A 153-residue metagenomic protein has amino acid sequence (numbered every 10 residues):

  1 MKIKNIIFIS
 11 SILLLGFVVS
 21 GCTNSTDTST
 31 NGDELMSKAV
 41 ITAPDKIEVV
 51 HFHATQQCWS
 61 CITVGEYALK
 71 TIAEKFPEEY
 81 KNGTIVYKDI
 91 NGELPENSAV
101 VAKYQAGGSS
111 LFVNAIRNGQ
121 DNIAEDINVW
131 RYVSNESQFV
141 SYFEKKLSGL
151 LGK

Functional and structural regions predicted by a protein language model:
M1-S10: Bacterial N-terminal signal peptides that target proteins for export
I9-V18: Bacterial N-terminal signal peptides
C22-S25: Bacterial signal peptide processing site
I41-E74: Local sequence-structure signature of Cys/Sec-based thiol-disulfide redox active-site neighborhoods
Y80-E96: Thiol-based oxidoreductase modules, predominantly thioredoxin-like and allied folds used for disulfide exchange
P95-R117, A124-D126: Structural alpha/beta surface segment adjacent to cysteine/selenocysteine redox centers across thiol/disulfide enzymes
V113-K153: Non-catalytic, surface beta->alpha helical segment in thiol-disulfide oxidoreductase systems
